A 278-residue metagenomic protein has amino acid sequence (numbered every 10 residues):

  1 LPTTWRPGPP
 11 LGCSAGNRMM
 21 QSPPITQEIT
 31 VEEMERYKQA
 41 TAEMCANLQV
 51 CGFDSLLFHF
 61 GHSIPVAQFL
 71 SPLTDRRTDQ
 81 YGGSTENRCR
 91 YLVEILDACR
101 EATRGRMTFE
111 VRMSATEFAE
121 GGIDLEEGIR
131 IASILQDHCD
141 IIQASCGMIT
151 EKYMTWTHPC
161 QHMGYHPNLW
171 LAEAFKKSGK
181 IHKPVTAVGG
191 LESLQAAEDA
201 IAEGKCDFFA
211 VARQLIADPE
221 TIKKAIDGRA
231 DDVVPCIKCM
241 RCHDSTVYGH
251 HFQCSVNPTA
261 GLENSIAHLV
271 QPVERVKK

Functional and structural regions predicted by a protein language model:
L1-K278: Flavin-dependent oxidoreductase catalytic cores
